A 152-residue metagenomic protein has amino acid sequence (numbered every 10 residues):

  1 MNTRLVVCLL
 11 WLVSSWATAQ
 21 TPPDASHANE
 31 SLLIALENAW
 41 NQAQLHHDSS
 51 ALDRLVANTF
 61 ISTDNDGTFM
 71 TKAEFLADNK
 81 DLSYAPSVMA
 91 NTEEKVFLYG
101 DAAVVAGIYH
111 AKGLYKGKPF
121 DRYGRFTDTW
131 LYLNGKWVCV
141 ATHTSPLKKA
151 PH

Functional and structural regions predicted by a protein language model:
M1-V6: Bacterial N-terminal signal peptides that target proteins for export
Q20-L55, T59-H152: A beta-strand edge to alpha-helix "cap/lid" segment located at domain peripheries
